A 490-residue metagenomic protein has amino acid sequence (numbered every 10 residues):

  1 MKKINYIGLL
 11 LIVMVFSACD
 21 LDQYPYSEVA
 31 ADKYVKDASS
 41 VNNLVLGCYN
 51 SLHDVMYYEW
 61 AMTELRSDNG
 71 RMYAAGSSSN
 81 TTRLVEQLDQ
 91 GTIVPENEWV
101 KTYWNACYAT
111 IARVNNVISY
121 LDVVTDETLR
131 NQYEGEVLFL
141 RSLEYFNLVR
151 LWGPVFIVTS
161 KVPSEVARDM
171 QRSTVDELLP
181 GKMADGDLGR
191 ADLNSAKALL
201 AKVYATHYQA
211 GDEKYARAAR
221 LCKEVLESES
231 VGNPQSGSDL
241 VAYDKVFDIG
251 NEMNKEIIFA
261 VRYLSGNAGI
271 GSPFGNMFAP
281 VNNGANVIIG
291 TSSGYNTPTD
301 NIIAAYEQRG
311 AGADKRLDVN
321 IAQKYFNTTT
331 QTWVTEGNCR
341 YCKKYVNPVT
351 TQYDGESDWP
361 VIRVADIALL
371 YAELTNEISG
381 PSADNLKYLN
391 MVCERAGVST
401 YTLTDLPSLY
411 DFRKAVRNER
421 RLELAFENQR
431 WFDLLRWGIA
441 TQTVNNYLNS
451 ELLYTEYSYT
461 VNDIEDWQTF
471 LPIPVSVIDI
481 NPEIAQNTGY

Functional and structural regions predicted by a protein language model:
M1-S27: Bacterial Sec-dependent N-terminal signal peptides
C19-L21, R71-S79, V94, C107-T110 (+6 more regions): Long, intrinsically disordered, low-complexity segments
D20-T82, R190-T328, T443-N446: An aromatic- and glycine-enriched ligand-binding surface/loop that stacks and positions planar moieties
A38, N42-D54, N80-W152, R168 (+6 more regions): Conserved, well-structured interaction surfaces
L84-P95, N301-V364: Flexible, polar/acidic helix-loop-strand segments at domain edges
V149-L151, F156, T206-D212, E377-G380: Short coil/turn linking the two alpha-helices of tandem helical-hairpin repeats
